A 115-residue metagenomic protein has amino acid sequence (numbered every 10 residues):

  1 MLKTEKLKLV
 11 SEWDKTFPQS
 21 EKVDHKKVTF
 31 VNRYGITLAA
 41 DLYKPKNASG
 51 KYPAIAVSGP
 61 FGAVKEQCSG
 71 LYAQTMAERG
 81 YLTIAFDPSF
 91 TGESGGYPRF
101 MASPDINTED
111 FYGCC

Functional and structural regions predicted by a protein language model:
T4-G50: N-terminal cap/lid segment of alpha/beta-hydrolase-fold proteins
H25-V28, P60, K65: Membrane-integral, polyisoprenol-dependent glycosyltransferases of the GT-C/oligosaccharyltransferase superfamily
G50-P60: Short beta-strand element of the alpha/beta-hydrolase
G62-Q74, P88: The serine-hydrolase catalytic nucleophile loop
Q67-S69, S94-R99: Conserved catalytic-core motifs of eukaryotic protein kinase domains, centered on the activation segment
T75-G95: Conserved alpha/beta-hydrolase
M101-C115: Alpha/beta-hydrolase active-site loop
